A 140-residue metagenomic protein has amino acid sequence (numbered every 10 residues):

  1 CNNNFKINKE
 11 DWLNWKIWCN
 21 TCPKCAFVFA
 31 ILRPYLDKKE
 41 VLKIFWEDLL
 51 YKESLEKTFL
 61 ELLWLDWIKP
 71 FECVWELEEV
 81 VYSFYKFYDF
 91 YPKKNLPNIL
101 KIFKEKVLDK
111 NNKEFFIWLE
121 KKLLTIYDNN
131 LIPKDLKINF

Functional and structural regions predicted by a protein language model:
C1-F140: Nucleotide-activated chemistry modules centered on ATP-dependent adenylation/adenylyltransferase
